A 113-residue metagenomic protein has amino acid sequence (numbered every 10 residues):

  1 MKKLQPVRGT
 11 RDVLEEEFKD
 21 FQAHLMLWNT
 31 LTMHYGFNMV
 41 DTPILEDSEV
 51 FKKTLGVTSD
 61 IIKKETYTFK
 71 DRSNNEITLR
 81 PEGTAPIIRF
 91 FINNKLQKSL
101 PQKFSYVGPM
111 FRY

Functional and structural regions predicted by a protein language model:
M1-Y113: TRNA-recognition modules of translation machinery and tRNA-sensing kinases, especially anticodon-binding
